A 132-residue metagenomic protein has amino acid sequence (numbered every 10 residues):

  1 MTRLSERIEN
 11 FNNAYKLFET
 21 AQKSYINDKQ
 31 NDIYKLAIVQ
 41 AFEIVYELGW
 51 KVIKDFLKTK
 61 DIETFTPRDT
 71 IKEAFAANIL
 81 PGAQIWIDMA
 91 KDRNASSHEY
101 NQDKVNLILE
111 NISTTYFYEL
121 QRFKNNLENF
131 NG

Functional and structural regions predicted by a protein language model:
M1-G132: Solvent-exposed interaction patches of small proteins and small membrane subunits
